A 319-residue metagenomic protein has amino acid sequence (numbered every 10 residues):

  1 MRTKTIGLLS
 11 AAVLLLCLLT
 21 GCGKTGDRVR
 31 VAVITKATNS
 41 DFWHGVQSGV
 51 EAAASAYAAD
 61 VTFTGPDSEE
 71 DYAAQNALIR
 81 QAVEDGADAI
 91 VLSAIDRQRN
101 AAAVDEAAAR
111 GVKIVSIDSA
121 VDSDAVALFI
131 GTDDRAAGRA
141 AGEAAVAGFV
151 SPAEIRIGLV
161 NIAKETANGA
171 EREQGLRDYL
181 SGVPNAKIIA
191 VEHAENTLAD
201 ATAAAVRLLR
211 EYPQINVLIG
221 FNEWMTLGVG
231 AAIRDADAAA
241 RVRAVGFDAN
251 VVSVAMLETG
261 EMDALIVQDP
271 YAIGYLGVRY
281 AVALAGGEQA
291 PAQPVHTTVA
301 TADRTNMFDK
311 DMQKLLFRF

Functional and structural regions predicted by a protein language model:
C17-G21: C-terminal motif of bacterial Sec signal peptides marking the signal peptidase cleavage site
G23-T25: Bacterial signal peptide processing site
A32-G49, A53, Y57, T62-N76 (+5 more regions): Extracytoplasmic "Venus flytrap"
F42-A56, A137-A144, A167-A186, D200 (+3 more regions): Short, solvent-exposed amphipathic alpha-helices that sit in or adjacent to ligand/effector-binding or catalytic
Q75, I130-I155, E171, D200-T202 (+2 more regions): Hydrophobic alpha-helical segments within soluble ligand-binding/sensing domains
R80-V83, D88-A108, L176, A194-M256: Hydrophobic alpha-helical
R97-A136, A147, R156, N250-D263 (+1 more regions): Flexible loop/hinge segments that line or gate small-molecule binding clefts
V160, K164, N168, Y179-L180 (+1 more regions): Hinge/cleft segment of the Venus flytrap/periplasmic-binding protein
